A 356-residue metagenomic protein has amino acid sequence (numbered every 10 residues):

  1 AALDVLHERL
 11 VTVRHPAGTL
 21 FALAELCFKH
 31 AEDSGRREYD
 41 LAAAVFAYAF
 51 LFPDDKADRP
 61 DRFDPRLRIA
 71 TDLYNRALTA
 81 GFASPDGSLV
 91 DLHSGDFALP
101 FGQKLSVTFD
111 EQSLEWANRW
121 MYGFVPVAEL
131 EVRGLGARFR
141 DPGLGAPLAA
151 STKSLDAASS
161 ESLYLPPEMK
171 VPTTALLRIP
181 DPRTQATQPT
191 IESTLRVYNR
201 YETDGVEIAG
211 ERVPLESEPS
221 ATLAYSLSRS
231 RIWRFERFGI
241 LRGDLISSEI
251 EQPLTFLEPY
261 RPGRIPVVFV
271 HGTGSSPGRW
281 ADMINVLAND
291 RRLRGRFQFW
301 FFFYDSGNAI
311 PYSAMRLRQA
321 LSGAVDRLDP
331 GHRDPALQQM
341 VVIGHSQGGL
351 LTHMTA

Functional and structural regions predicted by a protein language model:
A1-V13, A17-T19, L23-H30, G35-V268 (+2 more regions): Flexible, membrane-associating and regulatory peripheral segments of lipid-active enzymes
H30, G323, M354: Active-site catalytic microenvironments for nucleophilic, acid-base chemistry
E32, A288, A356: Hydrophobic/aromatic-lined pockets within catalytic cores
D55-D58, D329-R333, T355: Structured alpha-helical bundle/scaffold domains in large eukaryotic membrane-trafficking regulators
P262-M340: Active-site catalytic motif of lipid deacylating hydrolases and related acyltransferases
M283, L351-A356: Hydrophobic residues on the short alpha-helix immediately C-terminal to a glycine-rich phosphate/catalytic loop
I343-H353: Gly/Ala-rich beta-loop-alpha elbow adjacent to hydrolase catalytic centers
